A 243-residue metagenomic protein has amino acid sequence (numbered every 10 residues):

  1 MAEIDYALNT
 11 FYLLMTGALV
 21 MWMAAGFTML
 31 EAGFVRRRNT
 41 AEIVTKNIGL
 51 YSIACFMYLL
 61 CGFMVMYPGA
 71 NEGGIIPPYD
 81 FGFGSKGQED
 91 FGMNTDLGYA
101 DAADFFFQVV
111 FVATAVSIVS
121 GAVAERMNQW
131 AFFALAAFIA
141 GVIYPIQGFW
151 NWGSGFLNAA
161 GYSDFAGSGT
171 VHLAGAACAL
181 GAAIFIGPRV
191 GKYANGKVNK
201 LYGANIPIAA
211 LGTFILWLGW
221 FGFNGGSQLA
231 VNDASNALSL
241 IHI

Functional and structural regions predicted by a protein language model:
M1-I241: Hydrophobic alpha-helical transmembrane bundles of multi-pass membrane proteins
